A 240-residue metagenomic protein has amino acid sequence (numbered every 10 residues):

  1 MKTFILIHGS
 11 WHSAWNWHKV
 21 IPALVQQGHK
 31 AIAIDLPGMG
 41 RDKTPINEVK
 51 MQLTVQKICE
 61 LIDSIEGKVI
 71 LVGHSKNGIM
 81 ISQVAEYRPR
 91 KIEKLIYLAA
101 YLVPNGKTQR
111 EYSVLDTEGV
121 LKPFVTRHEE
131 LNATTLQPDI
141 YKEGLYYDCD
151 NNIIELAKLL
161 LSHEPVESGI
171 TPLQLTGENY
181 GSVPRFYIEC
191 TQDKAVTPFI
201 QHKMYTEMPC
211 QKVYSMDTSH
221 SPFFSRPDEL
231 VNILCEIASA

Functional and structural regions predicted by a protein language model:
K2-K43, G67-V69: Conserved HGGG/HGGXW glycine-rich cap/lid loop of the alpha/beta-hydrolase fold
K30, G38-I70, E86-Y87, R110-V114: Active-site loop/oxyanion-hole signature of alpha/beta-hydrolase fold enzymes
V72-N77, I81: Gly/Ala-rich beta-loop-alpha elbow adjacent to hydrolase catalytic centers
E86-E130, T134, S168-G169, Q174: Flexible "cap/lid" loop of the alpha/beta hydrolase fold
E130-N179: Conserved alpha/beta-hydrolase catalytic His-Asp/Glu region
H163-F223, P227: Conserved serine/cysteine hydrolase catalytic core
F224-A238: Post-His helix in hydrolase/transferase enzymes
